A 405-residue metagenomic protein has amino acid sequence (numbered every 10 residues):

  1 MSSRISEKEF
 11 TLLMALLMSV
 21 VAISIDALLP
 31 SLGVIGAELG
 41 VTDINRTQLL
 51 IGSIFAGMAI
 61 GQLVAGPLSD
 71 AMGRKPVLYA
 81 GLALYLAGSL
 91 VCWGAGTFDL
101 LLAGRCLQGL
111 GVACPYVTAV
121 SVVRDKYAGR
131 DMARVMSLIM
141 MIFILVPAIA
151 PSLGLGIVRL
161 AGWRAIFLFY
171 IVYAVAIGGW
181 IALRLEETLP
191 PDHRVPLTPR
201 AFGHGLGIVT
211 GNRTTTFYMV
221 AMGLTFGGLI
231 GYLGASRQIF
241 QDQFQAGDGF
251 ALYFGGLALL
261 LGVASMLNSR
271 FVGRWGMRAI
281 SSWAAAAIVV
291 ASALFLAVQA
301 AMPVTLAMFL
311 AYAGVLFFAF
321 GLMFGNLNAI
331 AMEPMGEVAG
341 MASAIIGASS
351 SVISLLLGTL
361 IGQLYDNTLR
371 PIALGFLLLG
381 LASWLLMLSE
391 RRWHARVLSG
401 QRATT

Functional and structural regions predicted by a protein language model:
M1-S3, E186-Y218: Juxtamembrane intracellular "pre-TM" segments in multi-pass secondary transporters
E9-V41, Y232-R237: Extracytoplasmic
S31-I60: Extracellular/periplasmic helix-loop-helix junction of adjacent transmembrane segments in MFS-like secondary
V41, G73, G94-L100, G111 (+2 more regions): Helix-breaking motifs and short loop linkers at transmembrane-helix boundaries and internal kinks in secondary membrane
A59-D99: Conserved MFS/SLC helix-loop-helix module at the cytosolic interface between two early adjacent transmembrane helices
L84-V91, D99-L107, A307-A313: Paired small-residue
L100, G129-R130, R134-L185, L189: Helix-loop-helix hairpin linking two adjacent transmembrane segments in secondary transporters
G104-L145: Cytoplasmic helix-loop-helix junction between adjacent transmembrane helices in 12-TM secondary transporters
